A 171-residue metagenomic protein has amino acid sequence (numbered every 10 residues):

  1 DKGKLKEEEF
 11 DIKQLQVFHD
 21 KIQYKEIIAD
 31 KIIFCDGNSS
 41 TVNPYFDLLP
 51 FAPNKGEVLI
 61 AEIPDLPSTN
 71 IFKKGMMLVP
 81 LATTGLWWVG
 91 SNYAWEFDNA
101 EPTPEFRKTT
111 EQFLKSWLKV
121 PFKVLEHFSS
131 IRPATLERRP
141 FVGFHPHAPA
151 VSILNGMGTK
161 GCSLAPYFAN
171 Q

Functional and structural regions predicted by a protein language model:
D1: Dinucleotide-binding Rossmann-like beta1-alpha1 core, especially the glycine-rich loop that anchors the ADP
K4-I22: A conserved short coil-to-beta-strand element within the FAD-binding core of flavoproteins
K6, I33, S152-L154: Hydrophobic/aromatic beta-strand patches that form the interior of the parallel beta-sheet core in alpha/beta enzyme
E8, M76-M77, P140: Residue-level detector of beta-strand structural context in well-folded domains
F10, P64, T83, A94 (+3 more regions): Residues that form or immediately flank small-molecule/cofactor binding pockets and catalytic motifs
F18-Q112, S116-H127: Flavin-dependent oxidoreductases
K123-Q171: C-terminal catalytic lobe of FAD-dependent flavoproteins
